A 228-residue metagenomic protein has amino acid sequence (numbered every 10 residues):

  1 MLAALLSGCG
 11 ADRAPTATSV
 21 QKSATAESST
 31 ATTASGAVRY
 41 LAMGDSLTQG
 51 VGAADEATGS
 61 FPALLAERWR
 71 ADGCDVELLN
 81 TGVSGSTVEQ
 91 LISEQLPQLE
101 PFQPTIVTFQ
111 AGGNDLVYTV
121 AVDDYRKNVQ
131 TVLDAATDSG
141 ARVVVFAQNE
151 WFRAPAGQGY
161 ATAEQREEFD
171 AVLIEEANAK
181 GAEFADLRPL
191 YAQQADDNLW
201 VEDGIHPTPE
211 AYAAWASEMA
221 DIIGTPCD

Functional and structural regions predicted by a protein language model:
L5-G8: C-terminal motif of bacterial Sec signal peptides marking the signal peptidase cleavage site
G10-R13: Bacterial signal peptide processing site
A17-S84, P97-Q103, A213: Serine-esterase "nucleophile elbow" of acetyl-processing enzymes
R39-G44, T48, E77-G82, T105-A111 (+3 more regions): Structural recognition of the beta-strand scaffold that forms the well-ordered cores of secreted hydrolase catalytic
S46-Q49, V83-E89, G113-V117, N149-R153 (+2 more regions): Solvent-exposed loop/turn segments at secondary-structure junctions within structured extracellular/periplasmic domains
V88-R126, E150: Oxyanion-hole/transition-state-stabilizing segment in secreted/luminal serine hydrolases and related acyltransferases
R126-F146, K180: Charged, glycine-enriched surface loops/patches that mediate electrostatic binding to polyanionic ligands
N149-D228: Catalytic His-Asp segment of secreted/periplasmic serine-dependent ester chemistry enzymes
